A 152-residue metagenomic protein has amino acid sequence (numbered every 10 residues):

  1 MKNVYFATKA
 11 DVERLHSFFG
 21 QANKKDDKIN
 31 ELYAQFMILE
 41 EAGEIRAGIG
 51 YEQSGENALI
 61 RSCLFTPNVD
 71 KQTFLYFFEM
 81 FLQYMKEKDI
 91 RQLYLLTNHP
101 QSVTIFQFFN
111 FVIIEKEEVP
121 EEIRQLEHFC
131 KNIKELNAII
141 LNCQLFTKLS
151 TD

Functional and structural regions predicted by a protein language model:
M1-D26, A138-I140, L145-D152: Short amphipathic alpha-helix that is part of the acyltransferase structural core
D27-E31: Short loop/turn motifs at secondary-structure junctions and domain boundaries
A34-I38, G48, A138-I140: Short hydrophobic/aromatic beta-strand element in the GNAT-like acyltransferase core that lines or flanks the acyl-donor
I38, G43-E52, L59-S62: Conserved beta-strand in the GNAT
E41, Y94-L96, P100-D152: Terminal substrate-recognition subdomain of acyl/acetyltransferases
E56-D70: Glycine-rich phosphate-binding "P-loop"
D70-Q83: Conserved acetyl-CoA-binding loop-helix of GNAT-fold acetyltransferases
L82, K86-D89, Q107: Non-catalytic positions within long, well-ordered alpha-helices that form the structural scaffold/packing of enzyme
